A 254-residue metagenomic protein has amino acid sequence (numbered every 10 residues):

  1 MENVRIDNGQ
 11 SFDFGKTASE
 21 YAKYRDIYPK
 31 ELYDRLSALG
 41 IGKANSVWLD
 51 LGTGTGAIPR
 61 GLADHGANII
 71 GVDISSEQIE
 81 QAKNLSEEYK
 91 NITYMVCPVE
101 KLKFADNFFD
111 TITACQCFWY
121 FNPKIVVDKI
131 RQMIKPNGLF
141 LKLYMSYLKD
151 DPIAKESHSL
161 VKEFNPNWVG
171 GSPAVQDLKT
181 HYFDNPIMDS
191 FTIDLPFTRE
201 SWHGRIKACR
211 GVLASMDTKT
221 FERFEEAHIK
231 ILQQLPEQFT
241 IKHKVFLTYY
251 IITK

Functional and structural regions predicted by a protein language model:
M1-K43: Conserved class I S-adenosyl-L-methionine
I41-V47, A105: Short helix-loop-beta connector
V47-L49, T55-K101: Class I SAM-dependent methyltransferase SAM/SAH-binding core
E100-T111: A short acidic, Gly/Pro-enriched loop at the edge of an enzyme's catalytic core that lines a small-molecule cofactor
A114-C115, P123: A short beta-strand submotif of the Rossmann-like class I SAM-dependent methyltransferase core that lines
Y120-I130: A short, conserved alpha-helix within the catalytic core of class I
K124, T180-K254: Conserved Class I S-adenosyl-L-methionine
R131, K135-L195: Conserved catalytic/acceptor-binding region of the Class I
